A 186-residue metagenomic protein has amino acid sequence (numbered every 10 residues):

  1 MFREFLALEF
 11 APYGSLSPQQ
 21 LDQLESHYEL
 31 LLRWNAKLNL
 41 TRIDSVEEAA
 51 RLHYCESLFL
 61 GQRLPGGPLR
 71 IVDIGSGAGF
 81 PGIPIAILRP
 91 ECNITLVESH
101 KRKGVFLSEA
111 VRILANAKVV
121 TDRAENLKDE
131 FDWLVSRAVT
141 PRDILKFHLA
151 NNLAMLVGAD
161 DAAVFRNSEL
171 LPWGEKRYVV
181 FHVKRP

Functional and structural regions predicted by a protein language model:
M1-P68, V72, R102-V105, E109-I113: Class I SAM-dependent transferase core
V46, G82-P84: Residue-level recognition of conserved structural "scaffold" positions that shape functional pockets and channels
I74-S76: Conserved beta-strand/loop positions that form the S-adenosyl-L-methionine
F80-G82, R89-P186: S-adenosylmethionine
